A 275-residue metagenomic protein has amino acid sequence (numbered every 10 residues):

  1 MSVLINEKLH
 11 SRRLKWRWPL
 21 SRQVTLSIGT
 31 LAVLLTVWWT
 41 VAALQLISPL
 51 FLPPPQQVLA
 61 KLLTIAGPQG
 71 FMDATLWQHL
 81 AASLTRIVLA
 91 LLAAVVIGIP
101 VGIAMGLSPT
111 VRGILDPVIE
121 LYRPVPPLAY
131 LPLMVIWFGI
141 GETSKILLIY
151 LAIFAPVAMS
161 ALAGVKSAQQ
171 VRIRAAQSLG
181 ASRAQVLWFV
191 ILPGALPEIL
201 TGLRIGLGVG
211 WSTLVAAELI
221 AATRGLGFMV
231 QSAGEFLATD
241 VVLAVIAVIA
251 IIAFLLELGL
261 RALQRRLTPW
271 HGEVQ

Functional and structural regions predicted by a protein language model:
M1-A32, L258-Q275: Transmembrane alpha-helical segments of polytopic membrane transport and secretion proteins
L44-L92: Periplasmic/extracellular loop-to-transmembrane helix junction in inner-membrane transport proteins
L59, D73, W77, A81 (+9 more regions): Alpha-helical membrane-protein architecture signal
L89-I119: Transmembrane-helix boundary motif in ABC transporter permease subunits
E120-P156, A163-G164: Generic hydrophobic transmembrane alpha-helix motif, especially the helices
L147, L151, R183-A217, A244 (+3 more regions): Transmembrane alpha-helices
S160-I205, L226: Short cytoplasmic-facing helical segments at TM-TM junctions of multi-pass membrane proteins
G227-A262: Hydrophobic alpha-helical transmembrane segments of polytopic membrane proteins
